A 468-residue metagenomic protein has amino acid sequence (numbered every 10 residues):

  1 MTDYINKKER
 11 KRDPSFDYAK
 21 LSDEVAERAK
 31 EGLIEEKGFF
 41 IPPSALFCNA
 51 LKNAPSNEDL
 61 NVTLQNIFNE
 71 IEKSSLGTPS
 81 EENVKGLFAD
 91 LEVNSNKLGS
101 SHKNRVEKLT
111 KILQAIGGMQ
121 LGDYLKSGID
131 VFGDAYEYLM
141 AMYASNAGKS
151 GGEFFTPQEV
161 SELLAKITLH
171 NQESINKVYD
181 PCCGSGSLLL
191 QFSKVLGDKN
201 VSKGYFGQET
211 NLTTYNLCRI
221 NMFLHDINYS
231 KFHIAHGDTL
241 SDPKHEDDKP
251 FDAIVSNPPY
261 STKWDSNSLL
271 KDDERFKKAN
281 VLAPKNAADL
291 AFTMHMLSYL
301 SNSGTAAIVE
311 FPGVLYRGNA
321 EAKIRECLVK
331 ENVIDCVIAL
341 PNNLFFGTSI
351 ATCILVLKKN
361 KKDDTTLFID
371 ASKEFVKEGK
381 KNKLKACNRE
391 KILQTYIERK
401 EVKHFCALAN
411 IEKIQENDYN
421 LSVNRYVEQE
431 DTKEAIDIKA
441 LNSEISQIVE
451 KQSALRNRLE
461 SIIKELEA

Functional and structural regions predicted by a protein language model:
M1-L163, I167-T168, S230-T239, A339-N343 (+2 more regions): Non-catalytic, mostly N-terminal accessory regions of nucleic-acid modification and defense proteins
T2-N6, L121, M140-A144, G197 (+6 more regions): Non-catalytic alpha-helical coupling and interface elements of nucleotide-dependent molecular machines and regulators
S150-S256, S261-K263, N267-L270, R275-A279 (+4 more regions): Conserved S-adenosyl-L-methionine
D242, E246-A468: A conserved structural/catalytic subdomain of Rossmann-like adenosyl-cofactor enzymes
